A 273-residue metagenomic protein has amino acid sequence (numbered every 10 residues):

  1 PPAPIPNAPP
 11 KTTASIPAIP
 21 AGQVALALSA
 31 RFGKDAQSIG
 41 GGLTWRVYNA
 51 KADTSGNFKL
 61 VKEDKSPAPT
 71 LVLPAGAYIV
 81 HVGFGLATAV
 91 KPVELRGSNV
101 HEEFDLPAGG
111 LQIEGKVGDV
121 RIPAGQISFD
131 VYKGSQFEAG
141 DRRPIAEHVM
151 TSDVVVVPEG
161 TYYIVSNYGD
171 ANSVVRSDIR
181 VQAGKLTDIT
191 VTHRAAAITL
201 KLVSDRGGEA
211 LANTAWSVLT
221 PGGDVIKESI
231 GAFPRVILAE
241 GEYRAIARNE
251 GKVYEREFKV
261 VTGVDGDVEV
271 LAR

Functional and structural regions predicted by a protein language model:
P2-K11, D64-K65, F84-P107, G169-T192 (+1 more regions): Structured interaction patches on ligand/partner-binding surfaces of diverse proteins
V24-Q37, L111-D119, A197-R206: A short, amphipathic beta-strand motif
L26-L28, G42-Y48, Y78-V80, L106 (+7 more regions): Short, structured motif recognition centered on aromatic/hydrophobic residues
K34-S55, D119-G140, D205-D224: Short, ordered, surface-exposed loop/turn motifs in non-cytosolic proteins
A50-P67, S135-S152, T220-A232: Short, acidic Ser/Thr/Gly-rich low-complexity loop/linker segments typical of extracellular and cell-surface proteins
D64-I79, G83-L86, H148-Y163, Y168-N172 (+2 more regions): Short Pro-Gly-centered beta-turn/loop motif in secreted/extracellular proteins
R121-Y168: Solenoidal tandem-repeat scaffolds enriched in leucines and small polar residues
G169, D205-S229, R235-R273: C-terminal functional regions that serve as terminal interaction/effector modules
